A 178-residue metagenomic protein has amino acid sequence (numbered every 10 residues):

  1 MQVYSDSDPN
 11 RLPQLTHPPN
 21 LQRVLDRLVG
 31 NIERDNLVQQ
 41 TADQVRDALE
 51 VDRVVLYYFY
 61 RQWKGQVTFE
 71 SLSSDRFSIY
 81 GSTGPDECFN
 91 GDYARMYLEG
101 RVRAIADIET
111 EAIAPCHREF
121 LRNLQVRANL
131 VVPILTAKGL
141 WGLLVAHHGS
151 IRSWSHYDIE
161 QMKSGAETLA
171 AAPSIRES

Functional and structural regions predicted by a protein language model:
M1-N36, D47, I175-S178: Signal-transmission linkers at sensory-effector interfaces
A42-R46, D52-Y60, K64-T68: Short, hydrophobic-rich beta-strand element in sensory/regulatory alpha-beta domains
W63-Y80, W141: Amphipathic coiled-coil signal-relay and dimerization helices
D75-R122: Regulatory sensory and allosteric helical modules in signal-transduction proteins and certain transcription factors
R122, S153-S174: Amphipathic alpha-helical "output/dimerization" segments
R127-L135: Short hydrophobic beta-strand micro-motif common in sensory/regulatory domains
I134-L144: Short hydrophobic/glycine-rich mini-motifs in sensory/regulatory modules that couple input to downstream signaling
L143-S153: Short beta-strand-to-loop transition segments that serve as allosteric relay/switch motifs in sensory/regulatory domains
